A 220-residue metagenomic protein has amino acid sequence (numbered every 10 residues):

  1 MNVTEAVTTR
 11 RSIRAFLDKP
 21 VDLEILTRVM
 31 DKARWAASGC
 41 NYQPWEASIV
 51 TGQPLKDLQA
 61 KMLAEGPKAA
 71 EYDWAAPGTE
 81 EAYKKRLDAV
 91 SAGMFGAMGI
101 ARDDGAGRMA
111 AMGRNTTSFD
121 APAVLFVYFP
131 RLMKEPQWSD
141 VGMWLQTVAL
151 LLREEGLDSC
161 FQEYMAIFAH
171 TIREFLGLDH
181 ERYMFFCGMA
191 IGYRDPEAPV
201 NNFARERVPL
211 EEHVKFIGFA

Functional and structural regions predicted by a protein language model:
M1-A220: Acidic, surface-exposed loops and disordered segments
